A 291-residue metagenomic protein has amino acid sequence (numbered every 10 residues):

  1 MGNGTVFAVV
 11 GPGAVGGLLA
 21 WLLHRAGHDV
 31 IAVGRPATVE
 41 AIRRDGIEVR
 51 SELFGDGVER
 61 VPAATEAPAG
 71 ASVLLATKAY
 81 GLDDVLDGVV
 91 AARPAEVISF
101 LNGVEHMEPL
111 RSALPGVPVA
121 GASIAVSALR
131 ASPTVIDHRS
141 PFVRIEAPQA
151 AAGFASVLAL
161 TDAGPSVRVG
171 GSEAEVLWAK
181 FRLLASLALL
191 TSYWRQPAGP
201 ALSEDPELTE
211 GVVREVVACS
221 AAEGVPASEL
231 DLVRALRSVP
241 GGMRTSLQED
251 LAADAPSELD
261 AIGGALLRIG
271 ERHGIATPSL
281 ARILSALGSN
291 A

Functional and structural regions predicted by a protein language model:
M1-G55: NAD(P)+-binding Rossmann beta1-loop-alpha1 motif at the extreme N-terminus of oxidoreductases
F7, D29-I31, V97, V119 (+1 more regions): Hydrophobic anchor at the start of a short beta-strand that flanks the dinucleotide cofactor-binding loop
G27-I31, G70-V73, P94-V97, I145 (+1 more regions): Short active-site oxyanion
F54-V135: Rossmann-like NAD(P)(H) cofactor-binding subdomain of soluble oxidoreductases
L101-K180: Rossmann-fold dinucleotide-binding core
T134-R144, W194-A201, M243-A253: Helix-loop-beta segment of a Rossmann-like dinucleotide-binding subdomain
A174-V217: Active-site-proximal catalytic alpha-helix in oxidoreductases
E210-A291: NAD(P)-dependent Rossmann-like dehydrogenase/reductase catalytic/cofactor-binding core
